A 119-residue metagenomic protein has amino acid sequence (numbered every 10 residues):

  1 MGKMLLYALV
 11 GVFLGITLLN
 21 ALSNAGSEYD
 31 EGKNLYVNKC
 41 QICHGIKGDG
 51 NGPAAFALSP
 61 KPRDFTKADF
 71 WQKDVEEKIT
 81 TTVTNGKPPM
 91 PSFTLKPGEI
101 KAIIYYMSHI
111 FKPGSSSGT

Functional and structural regions predicted by a protein language model:
M1-Y7: Positively charged n-region of N-terminal signal peptides that target proteins for export
A8-N20: Bacterial N-terminal signal peptides
L18-L35, T119: Electrostatic cytochrome c docking/interface patches
E28, V75, L95-E99: An acidic site on a long C-lobe helix of protein kinase domains
D30-Q41, E76, N85, S92: Sequence context surrounding c-type heme c attachment/ligation sites in exported
K33, D49-E76: Gly/Gly-Pro-rich "capping" loops immediately C-terminal to redox-active cysteine motifs in periplasmic/lumenal
Y36-I46, I103, M107: The canonical Cys-X-X-Cys-His
F56, P60-R63, T81-P113, T119: Axial heme c-ligation environment in periplasmic c-type cytochrome domains
